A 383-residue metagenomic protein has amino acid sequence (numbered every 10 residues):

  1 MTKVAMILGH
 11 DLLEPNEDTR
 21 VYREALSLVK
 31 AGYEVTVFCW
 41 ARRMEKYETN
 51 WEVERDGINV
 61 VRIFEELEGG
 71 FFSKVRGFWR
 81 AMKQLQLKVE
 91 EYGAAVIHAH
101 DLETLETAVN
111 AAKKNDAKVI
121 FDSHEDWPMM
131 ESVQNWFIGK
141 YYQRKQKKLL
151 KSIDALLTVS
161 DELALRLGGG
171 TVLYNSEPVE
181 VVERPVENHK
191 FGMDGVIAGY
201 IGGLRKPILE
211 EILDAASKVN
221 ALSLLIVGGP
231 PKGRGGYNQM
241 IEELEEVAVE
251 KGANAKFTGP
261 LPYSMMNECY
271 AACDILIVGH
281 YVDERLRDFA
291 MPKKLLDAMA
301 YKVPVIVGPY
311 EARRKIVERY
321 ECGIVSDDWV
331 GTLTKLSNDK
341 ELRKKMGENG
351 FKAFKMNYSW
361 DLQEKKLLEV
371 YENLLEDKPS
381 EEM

Functional and structural regions predicted by a protein language model:
V4-A5, K190-G228: Conserved donor-binding/catalytic core segment of Leloir-type glycosyltransferases
M6-P15, S27-G77, L163-R166, V172 (+1 more regions): N-terminal strand-loop element at the rim of the active site of nucleotide-sugar-dependent glycosyltransferases
P15, R205-P207, P262-C269, L276-L296 (+1 more regions): Nucleotide-sugar-dependent
L26, K83-E90, E106, N110-K114 (+3 more regions): Membrane-proximal helix-turn-helix segments that form the acceptor-binding/catalytic region of lipid-linked
G139, Q143-V181, K315: A short, active-site helix/loop in glycosyltransferases that binds the activated sugar's phosphate group
S176-D194, K206, E210, E376-K378: Acidic anion/phosphate-binding donor-loop and adjacent secondary structure in glycosyltransferase catalytic cores
G228, N238-E268: Nucleotide-activated donor-binding/catalytic signature segment of Leloir-type glycosyltransferases, i.e., the conserved
K335, L342-N357, K366-E369: A short, well-ordered alpha-helix in the C-terminal region of glycosyltransferases
